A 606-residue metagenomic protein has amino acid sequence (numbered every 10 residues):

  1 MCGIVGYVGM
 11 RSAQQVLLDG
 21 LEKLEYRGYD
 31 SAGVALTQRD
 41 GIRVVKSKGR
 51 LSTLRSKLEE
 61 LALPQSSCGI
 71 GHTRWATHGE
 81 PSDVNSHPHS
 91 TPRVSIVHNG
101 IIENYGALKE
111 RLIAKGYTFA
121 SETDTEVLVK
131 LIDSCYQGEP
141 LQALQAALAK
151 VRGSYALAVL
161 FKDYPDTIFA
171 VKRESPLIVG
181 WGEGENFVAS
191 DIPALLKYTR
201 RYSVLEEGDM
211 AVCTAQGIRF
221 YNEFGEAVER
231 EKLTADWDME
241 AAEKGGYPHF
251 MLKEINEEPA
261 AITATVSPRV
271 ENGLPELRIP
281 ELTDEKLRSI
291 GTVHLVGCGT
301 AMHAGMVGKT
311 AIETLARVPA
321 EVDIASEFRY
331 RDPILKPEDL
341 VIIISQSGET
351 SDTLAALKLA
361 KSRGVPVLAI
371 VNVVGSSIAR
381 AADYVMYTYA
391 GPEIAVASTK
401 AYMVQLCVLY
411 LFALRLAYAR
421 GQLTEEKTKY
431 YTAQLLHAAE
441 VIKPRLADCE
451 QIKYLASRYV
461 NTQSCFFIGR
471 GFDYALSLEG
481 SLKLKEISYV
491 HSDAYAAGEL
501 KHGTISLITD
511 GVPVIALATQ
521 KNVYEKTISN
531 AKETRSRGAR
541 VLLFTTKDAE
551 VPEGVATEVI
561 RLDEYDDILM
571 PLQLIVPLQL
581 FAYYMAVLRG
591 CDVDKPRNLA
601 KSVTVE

Functional and structural regions predicted by a protein language model:
M1-K244, P248-H249, E257-T292, Y330 (+4 more regions): Conserved short alpha-helical segments that host acidic/polar catalytic motifs at enzyme active sites
S67-V84, E271-E285, G308-I344, T350 (+1 more regions): Glycine-rich oxoanion-binding loops at beta->alpha junctions
P88, F169-A170, Y202-S203, M210-V212 (+11 more regions): Replace "in large, NTP-powered and nucleic-acid-processing enzymes" with "in large, NTP-powered factors and other
V151-E185, L455, V460-E486, V523 (+1 more regions): Acidic/histidine-rich
I178-V204, S326-A360, K501-E533, Y565-Q579 (+1 more regions): Glycine-rich, anion-gripping cofactor-binding loops and their flanking helix/strand elements in enzyme active sites
E258-I262, V266-H294, Y384-P513, A586-E606: Active-site phosphate/pyrophosphate-binding segments
R288-H437, L517-I560, F581: Glycine-rich phosphate-binding loops that contact phosphosugars or nucleotide phosphates
R540, E553-V555, Y565-E606: Generic C-terminus detector
